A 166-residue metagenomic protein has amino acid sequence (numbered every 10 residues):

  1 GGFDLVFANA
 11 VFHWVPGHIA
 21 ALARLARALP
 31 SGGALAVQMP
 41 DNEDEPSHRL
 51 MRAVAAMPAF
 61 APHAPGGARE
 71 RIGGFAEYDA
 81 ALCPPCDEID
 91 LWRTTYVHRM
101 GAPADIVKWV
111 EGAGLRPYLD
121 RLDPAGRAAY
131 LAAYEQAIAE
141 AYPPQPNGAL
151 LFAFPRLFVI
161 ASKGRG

Functional and structural regions predicted by a protein language model:
G1-V6: A short acidic, Gly/Pro-enriched loop at the edge of an enzyme's catalytic core that lines a small-molecule cofactor
A10-V11: Short catalytic micro-motifs in class I SAM-dependent methyltransferases
V15-G17: HTH DNA-binding helix-turn interface
I19-A20, A26, G32-A102, R121-D123: Conserved catalytic/acceptor-binding region of the Class I
L25-A28, K108-V110: Short, charged, low-hydrophobicity "junction" segments
S31-G32, A113: Short glycine-rich loop/turn motifs that provide flexible caps or phosphate-binding loops at active sites
R69-G166: Conserved Class I S-adenosyl-L-methionine
